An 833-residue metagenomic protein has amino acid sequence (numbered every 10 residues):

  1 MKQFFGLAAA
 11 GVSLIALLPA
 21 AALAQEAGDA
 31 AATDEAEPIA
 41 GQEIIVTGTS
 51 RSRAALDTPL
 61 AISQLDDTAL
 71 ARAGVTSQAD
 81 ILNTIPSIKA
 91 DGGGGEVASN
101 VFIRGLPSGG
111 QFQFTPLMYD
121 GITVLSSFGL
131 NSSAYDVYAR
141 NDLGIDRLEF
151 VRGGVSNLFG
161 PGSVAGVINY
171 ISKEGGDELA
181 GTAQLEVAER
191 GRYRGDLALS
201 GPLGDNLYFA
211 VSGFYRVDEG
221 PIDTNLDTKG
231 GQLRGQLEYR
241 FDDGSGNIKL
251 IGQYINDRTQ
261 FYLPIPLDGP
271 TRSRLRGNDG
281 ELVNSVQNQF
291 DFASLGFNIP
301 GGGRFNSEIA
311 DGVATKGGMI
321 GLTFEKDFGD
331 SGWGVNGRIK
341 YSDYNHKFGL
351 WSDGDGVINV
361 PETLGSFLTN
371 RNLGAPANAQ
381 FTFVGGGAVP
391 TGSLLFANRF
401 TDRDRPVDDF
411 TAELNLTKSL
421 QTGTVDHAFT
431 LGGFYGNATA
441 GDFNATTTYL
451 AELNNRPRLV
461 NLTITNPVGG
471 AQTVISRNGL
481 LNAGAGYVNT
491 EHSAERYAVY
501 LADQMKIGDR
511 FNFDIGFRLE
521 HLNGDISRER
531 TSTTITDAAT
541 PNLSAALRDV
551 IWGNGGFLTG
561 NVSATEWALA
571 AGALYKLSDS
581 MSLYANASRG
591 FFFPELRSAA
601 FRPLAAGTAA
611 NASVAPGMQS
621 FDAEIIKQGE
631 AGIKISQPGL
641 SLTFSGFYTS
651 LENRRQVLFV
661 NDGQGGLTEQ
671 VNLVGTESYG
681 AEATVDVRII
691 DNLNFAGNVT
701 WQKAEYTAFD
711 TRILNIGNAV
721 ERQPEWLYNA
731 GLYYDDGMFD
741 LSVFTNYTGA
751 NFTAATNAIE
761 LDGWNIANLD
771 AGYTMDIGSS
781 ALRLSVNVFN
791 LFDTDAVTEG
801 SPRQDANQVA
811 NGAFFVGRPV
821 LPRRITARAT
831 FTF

Functional and structural regions predicted by a protein language model:
M1-V75, A79-S87, F102, T676 (+2 more regions): N-terminal Sec signal peptide and the immediately downstream disordered periplasmic leader that contains the TonB box
G6-G11, S200, R405, T417 (+6 more regions): Conserved C-terminal beta-signal and adjacent last beta-strands/turns of outer-membrane beta-barrel proteins
E26-A30, D509, S641, G646-E652 (+2 more regions): Gram-negative outer-membrane beta-barrel transporters
D34, T47, A54, A79-S126: Extracytoplasmic beta-strand/coil segments of soluble accessory domains associated with Gram-negative outer-membrane
T123-R152: Short acidic/polar hinge/loop motifs at secondary-structure boundaries that mediate gating or recognition
A180-T182, V187-D218, I222-N288, G312-K326 (+1 more regions): Transmembrane beta-barrel wall of Gram-negative outer-membrane proteins
E238-R240, S245-M319, K347-R405, R458-H492 (+1 more regions): Acidic/polar loop-and-plug regions of large Gram-negative outer-membrane beta-barrel proteins
N336-K340, K576, S582-Y584, A600 (+4 more regions): Membrane-embedded beta-barrel scaffold of Gram-negative outer-membrane proteins
